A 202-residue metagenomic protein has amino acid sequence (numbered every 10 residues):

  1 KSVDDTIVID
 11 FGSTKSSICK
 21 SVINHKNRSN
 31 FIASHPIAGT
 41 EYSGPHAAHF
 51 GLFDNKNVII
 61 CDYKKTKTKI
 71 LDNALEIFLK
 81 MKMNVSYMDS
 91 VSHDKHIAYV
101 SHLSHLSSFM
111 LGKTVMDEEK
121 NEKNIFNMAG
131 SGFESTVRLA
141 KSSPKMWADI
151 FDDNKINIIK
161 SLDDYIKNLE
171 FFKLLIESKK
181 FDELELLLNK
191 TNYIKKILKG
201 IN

Functional and structural regions predicted by a protein language model:
K1-H46: Rossmann-like NAD(P)(H) cofactor-binding subdomain of soluble oxidoreductases
K15, E41, T66-K67, I158: Alpha-helix N-cap/loop-to-helix initiation residues
A47-L52, D149: Short, flexible, solvent-exposed loop/turn segments with mixed acidic/basic and small polar residues
F50-R138: Internal alpha-helical scaffold of NAD(P)-dependent oxidoreductase catalytic cores
E122-T191: Interdomain hinge/lid region at the active-site interface of Rossmann-like NAD(P)-dependent oxidoreductases
K196-N202: Long, positively charged, glycine-interspersed low-complexity recognition regions
